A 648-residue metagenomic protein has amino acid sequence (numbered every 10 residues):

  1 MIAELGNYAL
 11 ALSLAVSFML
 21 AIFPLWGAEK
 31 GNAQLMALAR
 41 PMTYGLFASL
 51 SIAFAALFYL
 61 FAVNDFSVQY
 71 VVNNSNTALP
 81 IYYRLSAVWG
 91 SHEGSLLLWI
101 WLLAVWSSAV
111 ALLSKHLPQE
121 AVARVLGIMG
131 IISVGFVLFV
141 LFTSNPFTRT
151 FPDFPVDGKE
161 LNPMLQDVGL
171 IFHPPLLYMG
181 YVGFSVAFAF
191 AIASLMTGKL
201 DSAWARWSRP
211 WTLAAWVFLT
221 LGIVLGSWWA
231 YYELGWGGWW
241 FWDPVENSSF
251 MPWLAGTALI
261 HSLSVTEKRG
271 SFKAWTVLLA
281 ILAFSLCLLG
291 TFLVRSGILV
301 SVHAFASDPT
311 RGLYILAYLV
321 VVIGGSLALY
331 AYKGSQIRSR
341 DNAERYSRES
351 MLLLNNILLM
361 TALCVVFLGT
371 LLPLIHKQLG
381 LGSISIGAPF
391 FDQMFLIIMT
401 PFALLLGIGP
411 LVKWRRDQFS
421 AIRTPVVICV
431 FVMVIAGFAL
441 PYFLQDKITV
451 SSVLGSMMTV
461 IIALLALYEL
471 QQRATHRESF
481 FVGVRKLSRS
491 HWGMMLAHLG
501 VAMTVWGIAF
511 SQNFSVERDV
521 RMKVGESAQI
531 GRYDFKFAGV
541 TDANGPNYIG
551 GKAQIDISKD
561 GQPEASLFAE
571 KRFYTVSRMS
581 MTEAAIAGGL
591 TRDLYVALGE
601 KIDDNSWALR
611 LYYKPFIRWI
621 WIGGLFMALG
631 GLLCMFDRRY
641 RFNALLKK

Functional and structural regions predicted by a protein language model:
M1-A9, N32-M36, Y59-E93, N145-P174 (+10 more regions): Membrane-interface interhelical loops and short amphipathic "cap" helices that link adjacent transmembrane segments
M1-Q34, L50-I52, F66, P244-L254 (+5 more regions): Contiguous transmembrane helix-bundle modules in multi-pass membrane proteins
A11-I22, A28, S95-S227, G235: A conserved hydrophobic secondary-structure block that centers on an alpha-helix together with its immediately flanking
K30-A39, L113-V125, T197-S208, E267-W275 (+2 more regions): Membrane-interface helix-boundary motifs at transmembrane edges
A39-A48, I128-I131, A203-L225, G270-C287 (+2 more regions): Interfacial and helix-entry/exit segments of alpha-helical transmembrane bundles in multi-pass inner-membrane proteins
L50-N73, T77, S86-A111, F139-R149 (+5 more regions): Transmembrane-helix bundle segments that line or gate the permeation/cavity pathway in multi-pass membrane proteins
P175, V182-I192, W204-S262, W275 (+9 more regions): Extended, hydrophobic alpha-helical segments in both membrane/secreted and soluble proteins
R518-R610: Soluble non-transmembrane domains of integral membrane proteins
